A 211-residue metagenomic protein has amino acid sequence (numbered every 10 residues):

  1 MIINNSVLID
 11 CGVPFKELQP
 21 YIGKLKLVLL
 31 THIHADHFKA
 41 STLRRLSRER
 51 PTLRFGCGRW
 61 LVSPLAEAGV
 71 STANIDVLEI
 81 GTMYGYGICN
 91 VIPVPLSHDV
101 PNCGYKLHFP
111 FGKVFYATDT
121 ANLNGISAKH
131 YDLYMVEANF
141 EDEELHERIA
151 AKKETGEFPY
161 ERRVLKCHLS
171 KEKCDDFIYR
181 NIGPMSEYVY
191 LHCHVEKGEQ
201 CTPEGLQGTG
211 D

Functional and structural regions predicted by a protein language model:
M1-G23, C103-D119, L133: Conserved beta-strand hairpin/beta-sheet module of binuclear metal-dependent hydrolase folds, prominently
S6, C11-V13, I33, W60 (+5 more regions): Active-site metal-binding loops of divalent metal-dependent hydrolases
D10, H32, F55, V91 (+3 more regions): Divalent metal-coordination and catalytic microenvironments
P14-W60: Active-site metal-binding motif and surrounding structural segment of the metallo-beta-lactamase
K39-E49, P64-A68, G198-G205: Metal-dependent catalytic neighborhoods of phosphoester/phosphodiester hydrolases
C57-F111: Metallo-beta-lactamase
T82, I88-H98, P110-G112, N122 (+1 more regions): Conserved catalytic scaffold of divalent metal-dependent phosphoesterases
A128-D211: Cap/insert and terminal regions of metallo-dependent hydrolase folds
